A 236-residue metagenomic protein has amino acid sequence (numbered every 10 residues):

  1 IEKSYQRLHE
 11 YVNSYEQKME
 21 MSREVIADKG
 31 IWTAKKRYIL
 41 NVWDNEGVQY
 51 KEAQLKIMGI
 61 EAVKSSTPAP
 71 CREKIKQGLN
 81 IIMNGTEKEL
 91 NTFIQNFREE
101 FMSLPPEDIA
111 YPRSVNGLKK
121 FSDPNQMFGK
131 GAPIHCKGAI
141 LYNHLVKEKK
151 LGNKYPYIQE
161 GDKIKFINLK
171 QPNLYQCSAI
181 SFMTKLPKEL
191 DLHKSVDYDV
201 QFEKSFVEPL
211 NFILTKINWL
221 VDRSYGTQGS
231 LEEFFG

Functional and structural regions predicted by a protein language model:
I1-G236: DNA-dependent DNA polymerase catalytic subunits
